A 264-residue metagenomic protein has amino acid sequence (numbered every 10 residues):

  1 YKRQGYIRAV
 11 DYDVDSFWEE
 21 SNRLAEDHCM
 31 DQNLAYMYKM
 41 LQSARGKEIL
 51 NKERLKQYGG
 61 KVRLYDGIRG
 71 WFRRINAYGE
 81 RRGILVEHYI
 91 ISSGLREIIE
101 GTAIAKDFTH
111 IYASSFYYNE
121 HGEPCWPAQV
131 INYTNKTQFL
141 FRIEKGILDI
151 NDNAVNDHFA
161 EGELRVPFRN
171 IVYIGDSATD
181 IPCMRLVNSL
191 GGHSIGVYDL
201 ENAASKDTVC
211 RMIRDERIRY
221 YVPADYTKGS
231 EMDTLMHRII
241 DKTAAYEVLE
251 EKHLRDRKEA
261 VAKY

Functional and structural regions predicted by a protein language model:
K2-E120, E216-Y220: Alpha-helical substrate-recognition element adjacent to the catalytic core
A9-D13, P167-Y264: Mg2+-dependent phosphoryl-transfer enzymes with acidic/Ser/Thr/Gly-rich catalytic loops
A25-C29, K39, H121-D152: Low-complexity, serine/threonine/proline-enriched polar segments
I68, N156-D157, D180, S205: Amphipathic coiled-coil/heptad-repeat helices and related helical stalk/stem segments that mediate oligomerization
A77-V86, L164-R169, L190-H193: Short, surface-exposed connector motifs at secondary-structure boundaries
G101-Q129, N188-I195, D199: Extended low-complexity acidic/polar segments
K136-T179: Conserved Lys-Pro-Asp/Glu-containing loop-to-beta segment of HAD-superfamily phosphomonoesterases, centered on
